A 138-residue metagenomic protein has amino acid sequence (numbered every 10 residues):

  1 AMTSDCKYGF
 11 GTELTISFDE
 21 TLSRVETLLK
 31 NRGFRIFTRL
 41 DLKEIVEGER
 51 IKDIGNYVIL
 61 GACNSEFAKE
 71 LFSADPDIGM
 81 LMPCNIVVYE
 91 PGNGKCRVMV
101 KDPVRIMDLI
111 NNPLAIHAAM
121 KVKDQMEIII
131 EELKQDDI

Functional and structural regions predicted by a protein language model:
M2-R32, E131: Terminal, regulation- and interaction-focused segments at domain boundaries
S4-Y8, N56, M82, G94: A generic structural signal for well-ordered coil/turn residues at beta-strand boundaries that shape enzyme active-site
E26, K43, E127: Short glycine-/small-residue-rich flexible loop motifs, especially phosphate/cofactor-binding loops
F37, D41-C84: Compact, glycine-rich, soluble single-domain proteins
N85-N111: Beta-strand/loop substructures that line and gate deep hydrophobic ligand-binding cavities in soluble
L109-I138: Well-ordered alpha/beta subsegment
